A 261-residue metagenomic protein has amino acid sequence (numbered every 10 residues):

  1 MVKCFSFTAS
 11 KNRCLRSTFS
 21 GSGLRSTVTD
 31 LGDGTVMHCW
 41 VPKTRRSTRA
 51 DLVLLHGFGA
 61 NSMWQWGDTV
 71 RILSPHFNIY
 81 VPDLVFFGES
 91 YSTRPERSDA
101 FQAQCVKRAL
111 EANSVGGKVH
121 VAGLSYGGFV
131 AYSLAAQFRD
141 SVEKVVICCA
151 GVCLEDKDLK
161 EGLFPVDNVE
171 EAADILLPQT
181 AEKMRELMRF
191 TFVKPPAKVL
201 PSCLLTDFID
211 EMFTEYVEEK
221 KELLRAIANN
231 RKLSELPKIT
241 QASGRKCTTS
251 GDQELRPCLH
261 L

Functional and structural regions predicted by a protein language model:
M1-L52, S74-N78: Alpha/beta-hydrolase fold catalytic core
V41-Y91: Conserved HGGG/HGGXW glycine-rich cap/lid loop of the alpha/beta-hydrolase fold
R71-I72, T240-L261: Conserved loop-alpha-helix segment in the C-terminal half of the alpha/beta-hydrolase fold that carries the catalytic
D83, V119-H120, E143-V146: Residue in the alpha/beta-hydrolase core beta-strand immediately N-terminal to the catalytic nucleophile
A100-V119: Conserved acidic catalytic loop of the alpha/beta-hydrolase fold
G123, G127, A131: Gly/Ala-rich beta-loop-alpha elbow adjacent to hydrolase catalytic centers
Y132-Q137, S141-Q179: Flexible "cap/lid" loop of the alpha/beta hydrolase fold
D156-F164, I175-T240: Conserved alpha/beta-hydrolase catalytic His-Asp/Glu region
